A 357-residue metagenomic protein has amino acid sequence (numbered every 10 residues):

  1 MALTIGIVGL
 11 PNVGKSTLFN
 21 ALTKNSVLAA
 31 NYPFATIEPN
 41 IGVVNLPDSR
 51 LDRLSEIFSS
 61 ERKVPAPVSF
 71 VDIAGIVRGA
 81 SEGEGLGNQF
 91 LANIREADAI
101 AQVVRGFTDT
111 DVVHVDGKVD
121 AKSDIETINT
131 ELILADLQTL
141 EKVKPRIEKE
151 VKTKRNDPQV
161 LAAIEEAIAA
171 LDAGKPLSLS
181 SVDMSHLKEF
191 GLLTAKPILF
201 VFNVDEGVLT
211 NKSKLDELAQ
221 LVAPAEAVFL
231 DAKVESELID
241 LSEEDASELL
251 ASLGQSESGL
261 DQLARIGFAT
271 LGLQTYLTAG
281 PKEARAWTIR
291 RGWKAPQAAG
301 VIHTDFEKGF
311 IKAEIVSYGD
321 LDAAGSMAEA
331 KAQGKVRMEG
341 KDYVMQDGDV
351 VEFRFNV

Functional and structural regions predicted by a protein language model:
M1-E84, N88-D111: Conserved G1/Walker A P-loop phosphate-binding module
A2-V8, V13, F19, E141 (+2 more regions): C-terminal-of-GTPase-core extension/linker across diverse P-loop GTPases
L22-Y32, P39-I41, L46-S49, R53 (+14 more regions): Residue-level signal for pocket-adjacent positions within structured domains
F34, D48-L51, V64-F70, E84-D98 (+9 more regions): Amphipathic alpha-helical transducer elements in NTP-driven molecular machines
T36, L86-G87, G117-D120, D216-A219: Glycine-rich, phosphate-binding/catalytic loops in enzymes
G42-P47, A74-E84, R95-D157, A170-V182 (+1 more regions): Conserved Switch II/interswitch segment of TRAFAC-class P-loop GTPases
I57-E61, K118, A330: Short intrinsically disordered coil segments
